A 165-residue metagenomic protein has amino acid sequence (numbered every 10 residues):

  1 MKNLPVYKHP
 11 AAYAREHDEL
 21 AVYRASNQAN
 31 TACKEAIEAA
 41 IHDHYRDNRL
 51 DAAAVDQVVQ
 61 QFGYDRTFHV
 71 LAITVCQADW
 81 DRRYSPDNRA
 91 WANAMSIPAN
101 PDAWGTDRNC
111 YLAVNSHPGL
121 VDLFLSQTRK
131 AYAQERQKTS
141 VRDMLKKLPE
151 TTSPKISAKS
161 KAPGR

Functional and structural regions predicted by a protein language model:
M1-G164: Gram-negative host-targeted secretion-system effectors, predominantly Type III and Type IV, recognized via long
